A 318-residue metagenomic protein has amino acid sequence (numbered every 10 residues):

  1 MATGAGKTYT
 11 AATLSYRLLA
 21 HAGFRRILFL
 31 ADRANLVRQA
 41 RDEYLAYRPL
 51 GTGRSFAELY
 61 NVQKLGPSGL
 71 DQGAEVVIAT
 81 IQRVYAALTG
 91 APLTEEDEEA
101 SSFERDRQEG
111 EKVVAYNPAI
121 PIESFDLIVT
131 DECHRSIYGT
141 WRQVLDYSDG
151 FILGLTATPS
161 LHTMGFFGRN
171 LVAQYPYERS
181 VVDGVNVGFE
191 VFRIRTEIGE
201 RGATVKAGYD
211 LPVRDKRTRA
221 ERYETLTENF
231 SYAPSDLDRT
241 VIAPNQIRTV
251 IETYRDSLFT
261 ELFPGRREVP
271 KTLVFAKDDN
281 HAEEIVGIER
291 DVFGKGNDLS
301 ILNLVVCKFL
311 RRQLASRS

Functional and structural regions predicted by a protein language model:
M1-L14: Walker A/P-loop
T10, G23-A46, K277-A282: Conserved Walker A/P-loop ATP-binding site and its immediately adjacent core in helicase/helicase-like ATPase domains
A20, N35-V62, I288, V292-G296: Conserved helix-turn-beta segment of the N-terminal RecA-like "Helicase ATP-binding" lobe in SF1/SF2 helicases
A34, F56-P67, I81-A86, K277-D279 (+1 more regions): Conserved helicase motor
R48-Q108: Inter-Walker segment of RecA-like/P-loop motor cores
E75, A119, E228-S318: Conserved C-terminal RecA-like helicase domain
T94-G154: SF2 helicase catalytic motif II
G165-V269: Interdomain helical connector at the RecA1-RecA2 junction of SF1/SF2 helicase-like NTPases
